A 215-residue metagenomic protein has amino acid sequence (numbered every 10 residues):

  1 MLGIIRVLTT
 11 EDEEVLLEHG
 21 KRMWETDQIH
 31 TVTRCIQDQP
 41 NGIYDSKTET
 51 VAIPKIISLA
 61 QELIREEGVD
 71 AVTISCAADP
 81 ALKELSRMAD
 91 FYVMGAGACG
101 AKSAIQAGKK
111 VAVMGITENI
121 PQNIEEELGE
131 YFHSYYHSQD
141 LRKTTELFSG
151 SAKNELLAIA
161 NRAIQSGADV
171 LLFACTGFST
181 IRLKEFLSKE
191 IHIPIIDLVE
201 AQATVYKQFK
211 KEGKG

Functional and structural regions predicted by a protein language model:
M1-V51, M114-S151: N-terminal glycine-rich anion-binding loop in soluble enzyme alpha/beta folds
D45-E62, G150-I159: Glycine-rich, highly charged phosphate/nucleotide-binding loops
T50-E84, M88, F173-R182: Beta-alpha junction/loop-to-helix N-cap segments that form part of ligand/metal-binding clefts
G68-D70, G108-K109, A168: Short, high-confidence coil segments that cap the C-terminus of an alpha-helix and link into the following beta-strand
T73-I74, A78-A81, I164-I191, Q202-K207: Hydrophobic alpha-helical
S86-A107, L187-Y206: Short, acidic/small-residue loops that bind anionic groups at enzyme active sites
A101-K109, N123, T144-S149, A203-K210: Short, charged, surface-exposed secondary-structure boundary motifs
E125-A174, S179, L183: Active-site rim beta-loop-alpha module in soluble metabolic enzymes
